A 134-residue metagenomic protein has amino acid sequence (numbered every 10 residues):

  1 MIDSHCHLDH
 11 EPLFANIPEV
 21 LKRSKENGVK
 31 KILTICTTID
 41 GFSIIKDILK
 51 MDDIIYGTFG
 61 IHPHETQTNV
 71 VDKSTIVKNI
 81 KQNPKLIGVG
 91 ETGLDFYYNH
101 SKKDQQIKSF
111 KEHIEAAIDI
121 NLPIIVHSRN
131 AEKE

Functional and structural regions predicted by a protein language model:
M1-E134: Mid-domain alpha/beta scaffold segments of enzyme catalytic cores
